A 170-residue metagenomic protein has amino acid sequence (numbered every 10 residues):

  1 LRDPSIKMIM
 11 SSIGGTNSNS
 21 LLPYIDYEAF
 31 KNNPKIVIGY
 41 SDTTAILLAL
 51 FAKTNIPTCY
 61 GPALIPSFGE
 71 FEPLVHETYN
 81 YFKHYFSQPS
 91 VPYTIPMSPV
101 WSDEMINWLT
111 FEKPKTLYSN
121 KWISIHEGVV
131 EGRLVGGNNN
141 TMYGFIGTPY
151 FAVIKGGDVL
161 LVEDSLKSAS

Functional and structural regions predicted by a protein language model:
L1-N33: N-terminal small/polar loop signature for handling phosphorylated ligands or for N-terminal nucleophile
M8-M10, I38, V159-E163: Structural motif
I13-S18, T43-A45, K167: Gly/Ser/Thr-rich loops at beta-strand to alpha-helix junctions that form or flank small-molecule/cofactor-binding
I25-A49, P57-L64: Short, acidic/small-residue loops that bind anionic groups at enzyme active sites
A49-K53, P57-C59, G128, G132 (+2 more regions): Hydrophobic structural segments
C59-N140: Conserved anion/nucleotide-ligand pocket segment
F145-S170: Internal helical hairpin/lid segments
